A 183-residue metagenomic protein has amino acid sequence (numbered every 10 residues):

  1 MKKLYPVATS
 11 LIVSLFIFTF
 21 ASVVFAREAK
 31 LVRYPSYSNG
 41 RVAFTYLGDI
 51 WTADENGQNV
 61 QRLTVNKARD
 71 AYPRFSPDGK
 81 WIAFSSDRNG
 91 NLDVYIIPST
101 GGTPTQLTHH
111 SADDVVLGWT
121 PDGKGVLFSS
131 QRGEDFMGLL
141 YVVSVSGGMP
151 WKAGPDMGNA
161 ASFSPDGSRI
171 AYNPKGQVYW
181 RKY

Functional and structural regions predicted by a protein language model:
M1-L4: Positively charged n-region of N-terminal signal peptides that target proteins for export
T9-A21: Bacterial N-terminal signal peptides
V23-F25: Signal peptide processing junction and immediate N-terminal pro/mature segment of secreted/exported proteins
R27, Y46-W51, V65-D70, A83-Y95 (+5 more regions): A flexible loop/linker signature enriched in serine peptidases of the S9 family
R27-E55: Beta-strand-rich domains and repeat architectures in extracellular enzymes and scaffolds, especially beta-propellers
Y37-N39, P77-D78, P121-D122, P165-D166: Residue-level detector of Asp-centered blade-edge/turn motifs that repeat once per structural unit in beta-propeller
G57-V60: Histidine-rich, glycine-flanked metal-binding segment
